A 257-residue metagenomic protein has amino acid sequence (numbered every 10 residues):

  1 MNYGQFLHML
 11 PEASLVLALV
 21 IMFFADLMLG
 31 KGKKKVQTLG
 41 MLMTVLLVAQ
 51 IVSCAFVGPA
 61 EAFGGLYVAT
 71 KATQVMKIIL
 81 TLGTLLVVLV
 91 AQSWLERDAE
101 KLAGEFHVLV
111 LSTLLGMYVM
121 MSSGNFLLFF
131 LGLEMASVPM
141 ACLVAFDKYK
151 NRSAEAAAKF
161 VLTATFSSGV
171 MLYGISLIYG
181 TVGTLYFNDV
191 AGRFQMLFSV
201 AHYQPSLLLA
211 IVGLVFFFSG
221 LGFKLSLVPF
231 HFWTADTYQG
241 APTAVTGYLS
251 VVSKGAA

Functional and structural regions predicted by a protein language model:
M1-A257: Alpha-helical transmembrane segments of multi-pass membrane proteins predominantly involved in bioenergetics
